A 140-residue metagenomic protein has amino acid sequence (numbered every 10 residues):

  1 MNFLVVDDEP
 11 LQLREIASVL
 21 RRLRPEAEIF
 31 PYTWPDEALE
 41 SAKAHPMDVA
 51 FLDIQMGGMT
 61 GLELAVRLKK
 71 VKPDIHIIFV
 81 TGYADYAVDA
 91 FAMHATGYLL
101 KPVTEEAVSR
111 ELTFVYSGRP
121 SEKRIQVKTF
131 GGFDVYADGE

Functional and structural regions predicted by a protein language model:
M1-L4: Non-catalytic signal-transmission and effector/linker regions of two-component phosphorelay proteins
D7: Conserved acidic carboxylate
P10-F30, W34: Two-component/phosphorelay signaling modules centered on CheY-like receiver
L11, S117, Y136: Basic, polyanion-interacting recognition surfaces, primarily in bacterial LytTR/OmpR-type DNA-binding effector domains
R22-L23, P35-G118: CheY-like receiver
P120-R124: DNA-binding patch around the recognition helix
F130-E140: A structural micro-motif at secondary-structure boundaries
